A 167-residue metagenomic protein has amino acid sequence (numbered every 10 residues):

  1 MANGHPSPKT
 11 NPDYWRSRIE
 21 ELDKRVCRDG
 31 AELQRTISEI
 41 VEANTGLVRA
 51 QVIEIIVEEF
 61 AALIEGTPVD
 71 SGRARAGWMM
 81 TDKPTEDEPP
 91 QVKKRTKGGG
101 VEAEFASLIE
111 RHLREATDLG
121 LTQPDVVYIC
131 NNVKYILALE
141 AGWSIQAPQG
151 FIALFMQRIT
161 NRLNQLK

Functional and structural regions predicted by a protein language model:
M1-E42: N-terminal, Lys/Arg- and Ser/Thr-rich interaction peptides
N3, N11, N44, N131-N132 (+1 more regions): Detector for Asparagine
R25, T36, A116, P124 (+2 more regions): Low-complexity, intrinsically disordered/propeptide-like segments
Q34-Y135: Short, low-complexity, charged/polar segments at coil/turn and helix-coil boundaries
Y135-Q165: Short, compact, well-ordered microdomains
